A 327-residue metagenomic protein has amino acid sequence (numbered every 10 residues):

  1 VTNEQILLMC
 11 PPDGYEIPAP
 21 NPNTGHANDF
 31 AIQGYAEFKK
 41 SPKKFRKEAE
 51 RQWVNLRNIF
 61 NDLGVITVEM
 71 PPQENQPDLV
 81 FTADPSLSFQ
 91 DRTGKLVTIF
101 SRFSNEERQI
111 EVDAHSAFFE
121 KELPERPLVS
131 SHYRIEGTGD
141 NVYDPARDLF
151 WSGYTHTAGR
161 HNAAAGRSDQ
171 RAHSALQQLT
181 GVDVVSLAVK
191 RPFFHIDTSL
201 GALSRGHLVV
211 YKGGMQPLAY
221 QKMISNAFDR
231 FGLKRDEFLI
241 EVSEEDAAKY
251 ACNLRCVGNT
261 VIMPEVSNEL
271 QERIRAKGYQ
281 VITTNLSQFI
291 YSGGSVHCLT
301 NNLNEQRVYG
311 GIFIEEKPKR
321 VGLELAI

Functional and structural regions predicted by a protein language model:
V1-I327: The feature marks the mature, well-folded catalytic cores of soluble enzymes
